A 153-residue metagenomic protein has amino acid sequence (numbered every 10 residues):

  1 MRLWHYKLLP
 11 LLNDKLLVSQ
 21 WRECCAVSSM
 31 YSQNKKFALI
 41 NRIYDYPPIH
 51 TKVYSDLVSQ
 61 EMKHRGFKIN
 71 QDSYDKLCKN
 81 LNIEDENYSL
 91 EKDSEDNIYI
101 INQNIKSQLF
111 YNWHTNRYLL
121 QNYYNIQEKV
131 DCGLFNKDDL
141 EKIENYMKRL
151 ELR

Functional and structural regions predicted by a protein language model:
M1-M30, N34, I40-R153: Sequence termini and other peripheral, non-core segments
